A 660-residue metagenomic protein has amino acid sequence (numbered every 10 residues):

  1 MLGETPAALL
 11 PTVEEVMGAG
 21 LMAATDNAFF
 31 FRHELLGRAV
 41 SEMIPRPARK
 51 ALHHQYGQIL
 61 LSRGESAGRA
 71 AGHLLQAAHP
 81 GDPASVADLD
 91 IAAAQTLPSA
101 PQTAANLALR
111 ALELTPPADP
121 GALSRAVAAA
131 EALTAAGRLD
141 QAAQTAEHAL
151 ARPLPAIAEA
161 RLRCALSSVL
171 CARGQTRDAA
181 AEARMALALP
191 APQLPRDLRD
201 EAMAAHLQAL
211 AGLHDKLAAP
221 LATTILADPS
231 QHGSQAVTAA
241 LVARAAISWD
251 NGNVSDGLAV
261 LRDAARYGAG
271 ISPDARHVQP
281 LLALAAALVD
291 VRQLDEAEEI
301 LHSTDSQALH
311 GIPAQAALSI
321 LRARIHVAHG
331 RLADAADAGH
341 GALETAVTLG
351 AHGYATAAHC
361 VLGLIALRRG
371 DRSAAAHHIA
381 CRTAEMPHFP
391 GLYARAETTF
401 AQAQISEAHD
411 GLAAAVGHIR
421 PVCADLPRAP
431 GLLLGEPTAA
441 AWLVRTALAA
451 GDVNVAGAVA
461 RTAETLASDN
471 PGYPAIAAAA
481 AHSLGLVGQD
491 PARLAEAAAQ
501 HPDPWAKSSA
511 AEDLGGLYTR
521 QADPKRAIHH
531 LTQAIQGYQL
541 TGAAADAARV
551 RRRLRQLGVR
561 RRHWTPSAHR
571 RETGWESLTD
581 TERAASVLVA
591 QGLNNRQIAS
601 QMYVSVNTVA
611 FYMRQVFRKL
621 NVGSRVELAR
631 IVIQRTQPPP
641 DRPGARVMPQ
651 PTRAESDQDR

Functional and structural regions predicted by a protein language model:
M1-T115, A447-D452: Short secondary-structure boundary elements
T5, L9, H214, S605 (+1 more regions): Short coil turns linking two alpha-helices in DNA-binding domains
A8, G68, P101-A338, E344-A346 (+3 more regions): Internal alpha-solenoid helical repeat scaffolds
G18, A23, T145, L150 (+11 more regions): Helix-coil-helix junctions within alpha-helical repeat/solenoid scaffolds
H33, G64-A67, P504, E576-T581: Short helix-coil-helix linker/hinge
A39, H54-S62, V86-A94, V127 (+6 more regions): Alpha-helical tetratricopeptide repeat
R46, K50, R63-A67, H79-V86 (+16 more regions): Inter-repeat boundary and helix-capping residues of tandem alpha-helical solenoids
R552-R555, T565-R660: Helix-turn-helix DNA-binding segment
